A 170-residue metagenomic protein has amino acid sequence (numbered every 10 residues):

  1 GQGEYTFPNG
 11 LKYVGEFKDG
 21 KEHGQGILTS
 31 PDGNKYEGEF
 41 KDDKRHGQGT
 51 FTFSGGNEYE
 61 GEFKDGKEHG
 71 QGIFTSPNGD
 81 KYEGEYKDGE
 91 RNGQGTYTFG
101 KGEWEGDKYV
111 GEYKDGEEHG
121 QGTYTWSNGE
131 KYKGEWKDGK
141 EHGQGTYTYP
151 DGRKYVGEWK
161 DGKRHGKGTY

Functional and structural regions predicted by a protein language model:
Y5-T6, L28-T29, F51-T52, F74-T75 (+4 more regions): Hydrophobic face of amphipathic alpha-helices that form TPR/SEL1-like repeat modules and related alpha-solenoid
P8, K18, K41, T52-S54 (+3 more regions): Compositionally biased, low-structure terminal segments
K12-H23, K35-H46, E58-H69, K81-N92 (+4 more regions): Conserved anchor residues at repeat-unit boundaries in beta-strand-based tandem repeats, strongest for the MORN repeat
